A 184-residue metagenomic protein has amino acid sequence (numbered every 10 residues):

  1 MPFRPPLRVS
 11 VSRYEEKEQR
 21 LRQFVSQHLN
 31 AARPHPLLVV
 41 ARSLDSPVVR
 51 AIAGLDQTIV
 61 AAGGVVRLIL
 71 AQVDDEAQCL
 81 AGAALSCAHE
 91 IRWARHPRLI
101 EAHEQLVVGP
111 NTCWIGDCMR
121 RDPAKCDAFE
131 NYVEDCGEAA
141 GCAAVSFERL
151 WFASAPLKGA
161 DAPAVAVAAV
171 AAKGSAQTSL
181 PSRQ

Functional and structural regions predicted by a protein language model:
M1-Q184: PLD/PLD-like phosphodiesterase catalytic module centered on the HKD motif
